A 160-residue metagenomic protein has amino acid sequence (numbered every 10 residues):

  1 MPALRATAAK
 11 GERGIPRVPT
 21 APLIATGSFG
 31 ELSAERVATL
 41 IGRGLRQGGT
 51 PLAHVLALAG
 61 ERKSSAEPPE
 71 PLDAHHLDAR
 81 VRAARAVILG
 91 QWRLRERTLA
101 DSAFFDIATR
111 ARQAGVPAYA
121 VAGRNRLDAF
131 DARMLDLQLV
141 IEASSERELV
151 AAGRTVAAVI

Functional and structural regions predicted by a protein language model:
P2-I160: N-terminal loops that bind phosphate or other acidic moieties and the adjacent beta-alpha structural core
